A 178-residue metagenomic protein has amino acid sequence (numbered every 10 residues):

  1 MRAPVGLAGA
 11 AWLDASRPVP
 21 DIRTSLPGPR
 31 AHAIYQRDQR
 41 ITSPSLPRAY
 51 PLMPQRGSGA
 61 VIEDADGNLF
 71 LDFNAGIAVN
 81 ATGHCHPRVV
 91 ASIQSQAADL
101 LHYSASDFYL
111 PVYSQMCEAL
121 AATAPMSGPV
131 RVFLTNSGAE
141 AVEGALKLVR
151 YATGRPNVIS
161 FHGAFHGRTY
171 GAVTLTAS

Functional and structural regions predicted by a protein language model:
R2-S58, F108: Active-site-adjacent loop/helix segments that line or gate small-molecule/cofactor pockets in enzymes
A8, E118-S178: PLP-dependent aspartate aminotransferase-fold enzymes
W12-V19, L52-S95: N-terminal "arm"/small-domain region of PLP-dependent enzymes with the aminotransferase-like
P18, I22, T42, R48-Y50 (+6 more regions): Glycine-rich, flexible loop/turn motifs
P27, P51, G57-G59, T82-P87 (+3 more regions): Short capping/connector residues at structural and topological boundaries
R30-D38, V89, V112, M116 (+3 more regions): General structural feature for long, well-ordered alpha-helical segments within catalytic domains of soluble enzymes
Q36, G76-F108, Q115-F133: Glycine-rich phosphate-binding segment of PLP-dependent enzymes
